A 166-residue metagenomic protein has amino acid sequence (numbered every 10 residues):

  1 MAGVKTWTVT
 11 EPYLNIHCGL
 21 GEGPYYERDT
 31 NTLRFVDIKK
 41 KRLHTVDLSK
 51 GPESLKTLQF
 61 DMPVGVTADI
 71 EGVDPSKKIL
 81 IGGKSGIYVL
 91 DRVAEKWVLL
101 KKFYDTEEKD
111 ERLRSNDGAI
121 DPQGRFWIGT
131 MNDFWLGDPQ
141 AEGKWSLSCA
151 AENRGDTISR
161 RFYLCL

Functional and structural regions predicted by a protein language model:
T10-R42, P63-T67: Beta-strand-rich domains and repeat architectures in extracellular enzymes and scaffolds, especially beta-propellers
L20, P63, P75, R114 (+2 more regions): Beta-rich catalytic cores
Y26-T30, I70-S76, I120-Q123: Residue-level detector of Asp-centered blade-edge/turn motifs that repeat once per structural unit in beta-propeller
R28-F60, K84-V93: Beta-propeller domains
T32-R34, K78-L80, R125-W127: Conserved beta-propeller blade signature
K50-I87, V98-R114: Blade-loop segments of beta-propeller domains
V93-G137, A141-G143, S159: Asp-box/WD-like beta-propeller blade repeats and closely related beta-sheet repeat scaffolds
E142-N153: Beta-propeller blade signature
